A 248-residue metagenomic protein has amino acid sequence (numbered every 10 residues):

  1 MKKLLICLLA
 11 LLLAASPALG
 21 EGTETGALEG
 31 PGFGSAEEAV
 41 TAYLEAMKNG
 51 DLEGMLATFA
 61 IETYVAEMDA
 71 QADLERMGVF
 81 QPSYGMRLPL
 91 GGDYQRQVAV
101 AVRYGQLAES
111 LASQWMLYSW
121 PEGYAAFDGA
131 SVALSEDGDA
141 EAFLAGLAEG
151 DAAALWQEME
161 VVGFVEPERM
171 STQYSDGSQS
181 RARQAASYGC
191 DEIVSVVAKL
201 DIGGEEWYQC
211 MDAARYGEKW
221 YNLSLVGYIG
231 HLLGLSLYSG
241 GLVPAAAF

Functional and structural regions predicted by a protein language model:
M1-A27: Intrinsically disordered, low-complexity Ser/Thr/Pro-rich tracts
L19-N49, G54-A57, I61-M68, E75-P82 (+2 more regions): Short, low-complexity N-terminal intrinsically disordered segments enriched in polar/charged residues
G26, Y124-A125, G138-A142, G150 (+2 more regions): Short beta-strand edge/turn micro-motifs at domain boundaries
V40-Y43, V194-L200, M211-A213, W220-N222: Hydrophobic beta-strand residues in large extracellular and virion-surface proteins
E67, A186, E206-Y208: Peptidyl-prolyl cis-trans isomerase
Q71-A72, Y238: Short low-complexity, flexible loop/linker segments enriched in glycine and/or proline with clustered acidic
D73-G203: Surface-exposed, charged secondary-structure patches
